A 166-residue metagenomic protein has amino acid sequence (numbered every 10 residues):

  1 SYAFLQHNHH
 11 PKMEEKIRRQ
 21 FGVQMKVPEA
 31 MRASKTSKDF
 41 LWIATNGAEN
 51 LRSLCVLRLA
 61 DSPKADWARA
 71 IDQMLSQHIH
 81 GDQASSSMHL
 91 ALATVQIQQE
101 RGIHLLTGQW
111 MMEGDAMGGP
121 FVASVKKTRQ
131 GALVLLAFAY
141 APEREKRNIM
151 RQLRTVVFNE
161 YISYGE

Functional and structural regions predicted by a protein language model:
S1-F4, M25, M31, L133-E166: Surface-exposed amphipathic alpha-helical segments
S1-H9, N46-A48: Charge-rich, low-complexity N-terminal segments
Q6-K35, F158-E160: N-terminal "mature-domain start" segment
I17-R19, A48, E100, R129: Solvent-exposed loop and beta-edge segments used for protein-protein assembly and interaction
F21-V23, R52, F121: Envelope-exposed proteins and targeting segments
P28-A84: Secretory pathway targeting signatures of secreted, lumenal, and periplasmic proteins
F40, A44-S62, K127-T155: Charge-rich, low-complexity terminal tails
I79-G131, R144-K146, F158, S163: Signature of long, low-cysteine stretches enriched in small and polar/charged residues
